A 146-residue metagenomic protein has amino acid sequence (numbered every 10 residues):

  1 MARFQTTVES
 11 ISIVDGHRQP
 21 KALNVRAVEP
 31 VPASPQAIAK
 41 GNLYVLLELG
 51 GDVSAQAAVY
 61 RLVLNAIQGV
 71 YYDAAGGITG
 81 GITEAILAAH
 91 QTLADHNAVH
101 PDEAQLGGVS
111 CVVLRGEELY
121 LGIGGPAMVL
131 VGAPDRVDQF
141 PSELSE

Functional and structural regions predicted by a protein language model:
M1-A74, I78, T83-E146: Conserved subregion of the PPM/PP2C metallophosphatase catalytic domain
